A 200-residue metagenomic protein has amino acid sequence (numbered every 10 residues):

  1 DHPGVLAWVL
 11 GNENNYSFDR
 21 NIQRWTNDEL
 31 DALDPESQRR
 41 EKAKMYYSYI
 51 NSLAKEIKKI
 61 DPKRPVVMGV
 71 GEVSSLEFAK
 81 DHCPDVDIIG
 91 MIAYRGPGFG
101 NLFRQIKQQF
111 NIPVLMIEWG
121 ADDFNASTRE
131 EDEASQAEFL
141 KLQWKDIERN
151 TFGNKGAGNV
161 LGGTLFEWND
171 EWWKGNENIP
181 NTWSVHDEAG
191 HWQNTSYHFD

Functional and structural regions predicted by a protein language model:
D1-R40, V67-G69, N159-T164: Active-site groove signature of glycoside hydrolases
H2-P3, K59-P62, K155: Short helix-capping segments at alpha-helix termini
L10-E13, I117-G120, W168: Short loop/turn segments at strand-loop or loop-helix junctions that form parts of catalytic or ligand-binding pockets
N14-F18, D123, N169-W172: Feature marks short, surface-exposed loop/turn motifs that line or immediately flank catalytic pockets and channel
D19-Q23, S127-R129, W173-I179: Short aromatic-enriched loop/helix-cap "lid" or pocket-rim segments at secondary-structure transitions that line
E29, F166-D200: Aromatic-rich peripheral "rim/lid" segments of glycoside hydrolase catalytic domains that contact and position glycan
L30-R149: Extracellular glycoside hydrolase catalytic/binding regions
D132-W172, E177-P180: Active-site/pore-lining binding-face segments in mid-to-C-terminal subdomains
